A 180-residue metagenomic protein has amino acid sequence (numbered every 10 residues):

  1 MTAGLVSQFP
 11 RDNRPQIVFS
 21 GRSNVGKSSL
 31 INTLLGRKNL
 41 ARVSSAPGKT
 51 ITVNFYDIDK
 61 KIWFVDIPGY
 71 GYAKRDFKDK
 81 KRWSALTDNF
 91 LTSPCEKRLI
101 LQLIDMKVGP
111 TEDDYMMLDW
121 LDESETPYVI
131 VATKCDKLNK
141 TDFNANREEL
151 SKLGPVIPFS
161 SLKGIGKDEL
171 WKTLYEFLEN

Functional and structural regions predicted by a protein language model:
M1-K74, E179: Conserved G1/Walker A P-loop phosphate-binding module
M1-S7, K137-N180: Canonical P-loop GTPase G-domain recognition
N13-P15, L34, F77-K80, Y115-D119 (+2 more regions): Short, glycine/charged-enriched secondary-structure capping and boundary segments
R22-G26, I31, N54, K61 (+5 more regions): Structured catalytic cores of enzymes that bind and process phosphorylated ligands/cofactors
A41-R42, D76-K80, D105-G109: Short, flexible loop segments at the rims of nucleotide/cofactor-binding pockets, characterized by
K49, I62, G69-Y72, K107-G109 (+2 more regions): Conserved nucleotide-binding/hydrolysis micro-motifs of P-loop NTPases
I58-K97: Conserved nucleotide-sensing/catalytic segment adjacent to the nucleotide-binding pocket in NTP-handling enzymes
A85-P155: Conserved C-terminal guanine-recognition region of P-loop GTPase G domains, centered on the G4
